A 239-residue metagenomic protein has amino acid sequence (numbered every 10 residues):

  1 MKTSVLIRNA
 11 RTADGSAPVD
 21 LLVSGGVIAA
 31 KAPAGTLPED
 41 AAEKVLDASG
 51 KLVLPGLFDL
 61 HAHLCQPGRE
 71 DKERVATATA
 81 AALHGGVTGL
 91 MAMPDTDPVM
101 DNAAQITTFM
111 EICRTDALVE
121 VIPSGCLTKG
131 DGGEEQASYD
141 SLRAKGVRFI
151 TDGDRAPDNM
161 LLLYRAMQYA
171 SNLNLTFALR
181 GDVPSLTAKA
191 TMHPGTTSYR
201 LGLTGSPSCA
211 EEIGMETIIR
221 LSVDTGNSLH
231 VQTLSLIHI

Functional and structural regions predicted by a protein language model:
M1-P55: Histidine-rich, glycine-flanked metal-binding segment
K51-C113: Metal-associated gating/positioning segment near the N- to mid-region
A62-E73, I122-G133, T204-G205: Active-site mouth loops of central-metabolism enzymes
K72-T79, G132-S141: Short, acidic/polar
T77-M100, A117-K129, R143-D158, N174-D182 (+1 more regions): Divalent metal-dependent hydrolysis catalytic cores, especially in the metallo-beta-lactamase
G85-V87, E111-E120, D182-T225: Active-site gating loops and adjacent loop-to-helix segments of metal-dependent hydrolytic enzymes
M100-T107, P157-Y169: Active-site-adjacent beta->alpha loops and helix N-cap segments on the catalytic face of soluble alpha/beta enzymes
I237-I239: Conserved small/polar residues in nucleotide/adenosyl-binding loops
